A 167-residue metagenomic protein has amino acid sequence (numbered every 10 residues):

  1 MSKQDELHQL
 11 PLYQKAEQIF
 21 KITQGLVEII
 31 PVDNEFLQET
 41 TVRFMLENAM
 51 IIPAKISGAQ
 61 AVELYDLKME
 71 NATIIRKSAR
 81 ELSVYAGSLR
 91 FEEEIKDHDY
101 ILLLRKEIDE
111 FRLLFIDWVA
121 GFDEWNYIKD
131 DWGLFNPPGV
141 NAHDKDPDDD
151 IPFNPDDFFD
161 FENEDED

Functional and structural regions predicted by a protein language model:
M1-D167: Amphipathic alpha-helical assembly/interaction segments
